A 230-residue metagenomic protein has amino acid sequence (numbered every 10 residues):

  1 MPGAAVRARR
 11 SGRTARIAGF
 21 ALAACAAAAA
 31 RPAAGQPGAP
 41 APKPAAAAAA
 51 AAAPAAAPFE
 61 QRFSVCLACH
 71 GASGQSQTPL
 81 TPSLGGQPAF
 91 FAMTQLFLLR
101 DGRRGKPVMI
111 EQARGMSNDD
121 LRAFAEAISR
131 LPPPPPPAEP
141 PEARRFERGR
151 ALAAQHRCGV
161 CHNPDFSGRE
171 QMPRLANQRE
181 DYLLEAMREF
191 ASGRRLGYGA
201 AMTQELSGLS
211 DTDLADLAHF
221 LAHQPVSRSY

Functional and structural regions predicted by a protein language model:
M1-P54, F97, D101, A222-Y230: N-terminal export/targeting leaders of redox proteins
P40-S73, P136-P137, P141-P164, R179: Sequence/structural segment immediately N-terminal to covalent heme-attachment motifs in c-type and related
A56-F59, G74-K106, I110-G115, R150 (+4 more regions): Gly/Gly-Pro-rich "capping" loops immediately C-terminal to redox-active cysteine motifs in periplasmic/lumenal
S64-A68, T94, E126, A151 (+2 more regions): Generic structural signal for well-ordered, non-membrane alpha-helices
Q75-S76, G105, R130-R144, G159-V160 (+4 more regions): Inter-heme linker and motif-flanking segments adjacent to c-type heme-binding CXXCH motifs in c-type cytochromes
P107-I110, R122, E126-S129, E147-A151: Internal, well-ordered alpha-helical scaffold/interface segments that support domain packing or protein-protein contacts
R114-P137, D181, S207-Y230: C-terminal capping alpha-helices of c-type cytochrome domains
